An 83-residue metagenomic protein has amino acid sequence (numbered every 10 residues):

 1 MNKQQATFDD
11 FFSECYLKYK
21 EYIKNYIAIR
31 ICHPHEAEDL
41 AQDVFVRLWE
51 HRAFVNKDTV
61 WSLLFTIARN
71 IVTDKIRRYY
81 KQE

Functional and structural regions predicted by a protein language model:
N2-N25, I29, E38: A short, charge-rich alpha-helical start-of-domain segment used by transcription regulators
Q4-Q5, C32, F45-T59, R78-Y80: Sigma70-family region 2
Y26, R30, R47, I71 (+1 more regions): Short alpha-helical functional segments enriched in proximate histidine and acidic residues
H35: Residues within helix-turn-helix
D39-V46, E50, D58-N70: Structural recognition of an alpha-helix C-terminal capping motif at a helix-to-coil junction
R69-E83: Arg/Lys-rich amphipathic alpha helix in sigma70-family domain 2
